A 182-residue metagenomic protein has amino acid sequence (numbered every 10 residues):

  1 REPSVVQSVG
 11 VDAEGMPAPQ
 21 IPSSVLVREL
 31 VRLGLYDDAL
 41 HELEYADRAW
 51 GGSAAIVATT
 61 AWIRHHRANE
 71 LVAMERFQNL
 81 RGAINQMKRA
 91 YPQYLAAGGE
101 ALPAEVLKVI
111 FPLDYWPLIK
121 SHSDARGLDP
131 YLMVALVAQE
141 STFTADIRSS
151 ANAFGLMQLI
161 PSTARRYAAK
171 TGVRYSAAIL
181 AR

Functional and structural regions predicted by a protein language model:
R1-V5: Long, contiguous interaction/recruitment modules in multidomain scaffold/adaptor proteins
S8-A18, L26, L33, D38 (+1 more regions): Catalytic glycan-binding domains that act on GlcNAc-containing polysaccharides
